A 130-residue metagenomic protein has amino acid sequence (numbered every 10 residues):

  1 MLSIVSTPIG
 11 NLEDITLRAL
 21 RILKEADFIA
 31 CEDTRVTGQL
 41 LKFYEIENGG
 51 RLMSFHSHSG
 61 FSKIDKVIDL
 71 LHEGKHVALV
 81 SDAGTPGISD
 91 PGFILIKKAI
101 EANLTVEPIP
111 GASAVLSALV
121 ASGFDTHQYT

Functional and structural regions predicted by a protein language model:
M1-H58: Glycine-rich, flexible N-terminal cofactor/catalytic loop recognition
M1-L2, E73-A78: Loop/turn-to-beta-strand initiation segments
I9-L12, D82-P86: Short glycine-rich anion-binding loops that position phosphate/pyrophosphate groups of nucleotides and phosphorylated
L20-R21, I68-H72, F93, K97 (+1 more regions): Alpha-helical segments flanking ligand/cofactor-binding loops in enzyme cores
R35-T37, G84-T85, A114: Alpha-helix capping/helix-boundary segments
S59, A83-P91: Acidic, metal-coordinating catalytic cores used for nucleic-acid/nucleotide bond scission and strand-transfer chemistry
S59-I68: Glycine-rich, highly charged phosphate/nucleotide-binding loops
I94-T130: Class I SAM-dependent methyltransferase SAM-binding "motif I" and its flanking Rossmann-like core
